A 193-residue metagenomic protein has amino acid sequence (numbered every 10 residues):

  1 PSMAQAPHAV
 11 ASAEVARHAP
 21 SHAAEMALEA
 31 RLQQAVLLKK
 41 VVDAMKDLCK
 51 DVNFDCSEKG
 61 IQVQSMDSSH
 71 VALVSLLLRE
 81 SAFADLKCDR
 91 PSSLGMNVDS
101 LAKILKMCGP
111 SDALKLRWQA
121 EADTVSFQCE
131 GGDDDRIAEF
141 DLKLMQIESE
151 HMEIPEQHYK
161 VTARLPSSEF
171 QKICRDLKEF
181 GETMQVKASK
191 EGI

Functional and structural regions predicted by a protein language model:
A4-K46, D51-E179, K187-I193: DNA polymerase sliding clamps and clamp-related checkpoint/processivity subunits
M184: Polyanion-binding surfaces on beta-sheet-dominated domains and ring/shell assemblies
